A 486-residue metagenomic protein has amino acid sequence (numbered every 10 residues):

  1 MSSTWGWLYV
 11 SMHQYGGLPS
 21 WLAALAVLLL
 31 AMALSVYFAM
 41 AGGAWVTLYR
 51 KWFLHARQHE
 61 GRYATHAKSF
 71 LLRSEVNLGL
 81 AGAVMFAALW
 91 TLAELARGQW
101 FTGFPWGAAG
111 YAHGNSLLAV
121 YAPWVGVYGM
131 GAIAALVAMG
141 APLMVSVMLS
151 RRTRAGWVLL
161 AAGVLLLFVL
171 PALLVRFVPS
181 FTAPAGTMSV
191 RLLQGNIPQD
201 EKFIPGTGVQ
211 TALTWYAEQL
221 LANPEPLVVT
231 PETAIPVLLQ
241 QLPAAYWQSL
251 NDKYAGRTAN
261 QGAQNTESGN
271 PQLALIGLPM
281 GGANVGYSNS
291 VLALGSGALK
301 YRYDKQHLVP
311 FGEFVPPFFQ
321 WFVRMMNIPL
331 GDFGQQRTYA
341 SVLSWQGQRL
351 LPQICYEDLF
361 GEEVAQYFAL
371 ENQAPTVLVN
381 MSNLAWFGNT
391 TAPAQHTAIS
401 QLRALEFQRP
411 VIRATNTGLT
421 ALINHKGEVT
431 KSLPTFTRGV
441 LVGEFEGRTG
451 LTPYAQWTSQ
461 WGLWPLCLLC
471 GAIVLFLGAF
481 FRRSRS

Functional and structural regions predicted by a protein language model:
M1-F177, M381, N389-T390, T430 (+1 more regions): Membrane-embedded alpha-helical bundles of multi-pass enzymes that act on lipidic or dolichyl-linked glycan substrates
R176-W461: Soluble catalytic domains of enzymes that build or remodel membrane lipids, polysaccharides, and related
